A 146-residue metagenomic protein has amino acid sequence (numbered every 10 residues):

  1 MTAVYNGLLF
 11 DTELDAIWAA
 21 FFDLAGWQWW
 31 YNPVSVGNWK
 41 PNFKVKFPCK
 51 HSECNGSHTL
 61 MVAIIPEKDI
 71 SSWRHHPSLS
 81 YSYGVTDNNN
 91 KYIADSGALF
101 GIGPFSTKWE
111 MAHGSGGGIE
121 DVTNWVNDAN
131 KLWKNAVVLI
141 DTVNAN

Functional and structural regions predicted by a protein language model:
M1-N32: Acidic-basic catalytic patches of nuclease active cores, encompassing PD-(D/E)XK and other metal-cofactor nuclease
A16, L24-Q28, S35-G37, C49 (+3 more regions): A generic structural signal for solvent-exposed, polar alpha-helical segments
W27, K46, P77-L79: General N-terminal targeting signals
N32-I64: Short acidic loop-to-beta-strand element that houses the catalytic metal-binding Asp/Glu of nuclease active sites
N38-W39, I70-S72: Short active-site-adjacent helix-start/loop capping segments
S71-N146: Non-catalytic C-terminal interaction segments of nucleic acid-processing enzymes
